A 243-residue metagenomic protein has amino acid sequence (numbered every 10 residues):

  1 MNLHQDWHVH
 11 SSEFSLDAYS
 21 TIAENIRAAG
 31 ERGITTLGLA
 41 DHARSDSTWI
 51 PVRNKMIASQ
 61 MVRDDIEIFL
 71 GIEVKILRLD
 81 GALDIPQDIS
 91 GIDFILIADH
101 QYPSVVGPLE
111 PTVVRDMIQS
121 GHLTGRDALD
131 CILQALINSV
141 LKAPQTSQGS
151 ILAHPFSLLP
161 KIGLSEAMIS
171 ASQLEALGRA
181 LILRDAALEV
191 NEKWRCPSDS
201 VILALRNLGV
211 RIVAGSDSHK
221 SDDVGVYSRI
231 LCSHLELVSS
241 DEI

Functional and structural regions predicted by a protein language model:
M1-A28: N-terminal active-site segment of His-dependent metallophosphoesterases
M1-W7, S11, D84-I92, G107 (+2 more regions): Charged catalytic cores and adjacent phosphate/nucleic-acid-binding surfaces used for phosphate/nucleic-acid chemistry
L3-Q5, G38, L70, I151 (+1 more regions): Residue-level marker for buried hydrophobic side chains located in beta-strands that build the well-ordered beta-sheet
H8, A29, I68, I95 (+3 more regions): Divalent metal-coordination and catalytic microenvironments
H10-F14, H42-R44, G71-L77, A98-Y102 (+4 more regions): Active-site beta-loop-alpha junctions enriched in small/polar residues
T21-G38, Q60-M61: Alpha-helical scaffold segments that flank or form the walls of functional sites
L37-A40, F69, A187-E189: Short, well-structured secondary-structure segments
W49-L183, E236-V238: Extended substrate/RNA-proximal surfaces in nucleic-acid metabolism proteins
